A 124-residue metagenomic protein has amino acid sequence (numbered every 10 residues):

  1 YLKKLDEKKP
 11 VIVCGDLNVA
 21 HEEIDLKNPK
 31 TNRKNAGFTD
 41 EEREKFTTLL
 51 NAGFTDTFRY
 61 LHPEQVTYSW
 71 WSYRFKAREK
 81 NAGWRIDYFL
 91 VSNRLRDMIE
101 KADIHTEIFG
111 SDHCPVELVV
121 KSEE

Functional and structural regions predicted by a protein language model:
Y1-A82, I86: Metal-dependent phosphoesterases centered on the DNase I-like endonuclease/exonuclease/phosphatase
T55, L95-R96: Short, charged/polar surface micro-motifs in flexible loops or helix N-caps
Q65-Y68, M98-I99, D112: Short active-site-adjacent structural elements
A77-E79, H105-G110: Short proline/glycine-enriched turn/loop segments at secondary-structure junctions
R85-D87, H113-E117: Short hydrophobic/aromatic beta-strand or adjacent loop that forms the aromatic wall/cage of a ligand/substrate-binding
L90: Hydrophobic alpha-helical positions that pack around
D97-E107: Low-complexity, intrinsically disordered Gly/Pro/Thr-rich segments
K121-E124: Short, basic, low-complexity termini and linkers enriched in Ser/Thr/Gly/Pro that act as targeting/leader peptides
